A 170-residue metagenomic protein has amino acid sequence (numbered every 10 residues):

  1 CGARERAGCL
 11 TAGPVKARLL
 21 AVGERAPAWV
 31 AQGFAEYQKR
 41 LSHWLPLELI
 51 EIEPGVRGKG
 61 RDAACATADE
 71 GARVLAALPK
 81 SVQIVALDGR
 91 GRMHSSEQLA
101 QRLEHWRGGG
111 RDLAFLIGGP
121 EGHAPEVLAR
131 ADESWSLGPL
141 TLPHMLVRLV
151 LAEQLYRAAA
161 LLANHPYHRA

Functional and structural regions predicted by a protein language model:
A12-L41: N-terminal beta1-alpha1 ligand-phosphate binding loop
L20-V22, I50, L116: Short hydrophobic segments within beta-strands
R25, G89-R92, G119-G122: Short glycine-rich anion-binding loops that position phosphate/pyrophosphate groups of nucleotides and phosphorylated
A31, A35-Q38, A68-A72, P125: Short, surface-exposed alpha-helical segments at coil->helix boundaries
P46-A114: S-adenosyl-L-methionine/SAH cofactor-binding core of RNA-modifying enzymes
Q101-G138: A mid-sequence interfacial segment
P125-R169: Structured adenosyl-cofactor binding patch, chiefly the S-adenosyl-L-methionine
